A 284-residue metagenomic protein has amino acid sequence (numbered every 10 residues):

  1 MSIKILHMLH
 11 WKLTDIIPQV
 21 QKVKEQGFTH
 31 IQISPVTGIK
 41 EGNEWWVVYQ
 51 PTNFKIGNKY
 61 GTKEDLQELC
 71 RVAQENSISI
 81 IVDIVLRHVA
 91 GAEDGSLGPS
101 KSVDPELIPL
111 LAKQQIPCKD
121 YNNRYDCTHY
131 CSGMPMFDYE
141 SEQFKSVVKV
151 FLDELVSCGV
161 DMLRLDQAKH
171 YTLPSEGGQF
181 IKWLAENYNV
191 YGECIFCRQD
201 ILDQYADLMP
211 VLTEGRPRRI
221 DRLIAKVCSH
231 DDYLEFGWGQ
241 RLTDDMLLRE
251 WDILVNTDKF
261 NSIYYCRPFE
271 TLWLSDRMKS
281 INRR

Functional and structural regions predicted by a protein language model:
I3-D15, Q26-C158, S175-I201: Substrate-binding/active-site clefts of carbohydrate-active enzymes
K4, P18-K24, P35, G42-W46 (+2 more regions): Active-site-proximal helices and loops of the catalytic beta/alpha 8
